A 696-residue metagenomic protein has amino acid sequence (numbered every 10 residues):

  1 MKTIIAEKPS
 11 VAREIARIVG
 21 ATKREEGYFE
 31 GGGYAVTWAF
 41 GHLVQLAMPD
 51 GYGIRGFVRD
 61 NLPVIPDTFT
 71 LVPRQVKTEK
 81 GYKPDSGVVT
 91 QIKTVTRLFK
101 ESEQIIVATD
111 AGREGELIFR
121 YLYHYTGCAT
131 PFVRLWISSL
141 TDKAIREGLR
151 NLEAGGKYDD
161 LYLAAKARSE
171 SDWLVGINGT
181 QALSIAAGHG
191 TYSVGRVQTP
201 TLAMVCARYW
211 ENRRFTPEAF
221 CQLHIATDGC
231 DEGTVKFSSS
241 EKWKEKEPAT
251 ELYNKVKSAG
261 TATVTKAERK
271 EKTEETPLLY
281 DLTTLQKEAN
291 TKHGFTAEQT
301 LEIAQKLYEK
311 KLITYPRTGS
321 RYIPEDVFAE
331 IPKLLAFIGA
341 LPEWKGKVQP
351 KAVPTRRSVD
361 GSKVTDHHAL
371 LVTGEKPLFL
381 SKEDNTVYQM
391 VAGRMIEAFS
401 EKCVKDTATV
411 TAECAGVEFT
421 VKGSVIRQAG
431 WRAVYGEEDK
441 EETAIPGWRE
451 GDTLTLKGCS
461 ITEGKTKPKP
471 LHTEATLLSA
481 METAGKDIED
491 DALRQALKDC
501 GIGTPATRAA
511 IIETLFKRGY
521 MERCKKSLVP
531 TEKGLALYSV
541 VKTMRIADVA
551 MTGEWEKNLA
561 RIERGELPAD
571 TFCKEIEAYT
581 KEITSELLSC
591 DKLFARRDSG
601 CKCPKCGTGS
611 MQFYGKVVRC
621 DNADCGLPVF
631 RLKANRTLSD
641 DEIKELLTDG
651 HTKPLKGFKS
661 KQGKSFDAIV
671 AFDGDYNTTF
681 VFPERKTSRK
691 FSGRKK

Functional and structural regions predicted by a protein language model:
M1-S169, W173, G179, Q349 (+1 more regions): Intrinsically disordered, low-complexity regulatory segments
K2, G81-K83, Y125, T180 (+5 more regions): Basic, low-complexity terminal or inter-domain segments flanking catalytic cores
P9-A16, G33-V36, F40, R59-L62 (+21 more regions): Amphipathic alpha-helical transducer elements in NTP-driven molecular machines
G87, D142-T227, R269-K270: C-terminal or mid-to-C-terminal helical accessory/interaction module adjacent to the motor/catalytic core
T109, K287, R317: Short glycine-centered, acidic/aromatic-flanked micro-motifs in structured strand/loop junctions that mark active-site
W243-Y280, Q286: Metal- or metallocofactor-binding catalytic centers and their adjacent structured scaffolds across diverse enzyme
